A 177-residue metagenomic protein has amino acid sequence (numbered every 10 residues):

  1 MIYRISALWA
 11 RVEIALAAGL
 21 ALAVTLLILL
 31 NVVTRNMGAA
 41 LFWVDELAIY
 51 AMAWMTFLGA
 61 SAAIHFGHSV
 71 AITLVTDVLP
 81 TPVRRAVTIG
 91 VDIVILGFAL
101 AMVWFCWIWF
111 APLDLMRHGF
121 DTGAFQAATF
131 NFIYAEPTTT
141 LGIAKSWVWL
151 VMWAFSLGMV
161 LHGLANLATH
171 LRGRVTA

Functional and structural regions predicted by a protein language model:
M1-A177: Alpha-helical transmembrane segments and membrane-interface helix-loop junctions in multi-pass membrane proteins
